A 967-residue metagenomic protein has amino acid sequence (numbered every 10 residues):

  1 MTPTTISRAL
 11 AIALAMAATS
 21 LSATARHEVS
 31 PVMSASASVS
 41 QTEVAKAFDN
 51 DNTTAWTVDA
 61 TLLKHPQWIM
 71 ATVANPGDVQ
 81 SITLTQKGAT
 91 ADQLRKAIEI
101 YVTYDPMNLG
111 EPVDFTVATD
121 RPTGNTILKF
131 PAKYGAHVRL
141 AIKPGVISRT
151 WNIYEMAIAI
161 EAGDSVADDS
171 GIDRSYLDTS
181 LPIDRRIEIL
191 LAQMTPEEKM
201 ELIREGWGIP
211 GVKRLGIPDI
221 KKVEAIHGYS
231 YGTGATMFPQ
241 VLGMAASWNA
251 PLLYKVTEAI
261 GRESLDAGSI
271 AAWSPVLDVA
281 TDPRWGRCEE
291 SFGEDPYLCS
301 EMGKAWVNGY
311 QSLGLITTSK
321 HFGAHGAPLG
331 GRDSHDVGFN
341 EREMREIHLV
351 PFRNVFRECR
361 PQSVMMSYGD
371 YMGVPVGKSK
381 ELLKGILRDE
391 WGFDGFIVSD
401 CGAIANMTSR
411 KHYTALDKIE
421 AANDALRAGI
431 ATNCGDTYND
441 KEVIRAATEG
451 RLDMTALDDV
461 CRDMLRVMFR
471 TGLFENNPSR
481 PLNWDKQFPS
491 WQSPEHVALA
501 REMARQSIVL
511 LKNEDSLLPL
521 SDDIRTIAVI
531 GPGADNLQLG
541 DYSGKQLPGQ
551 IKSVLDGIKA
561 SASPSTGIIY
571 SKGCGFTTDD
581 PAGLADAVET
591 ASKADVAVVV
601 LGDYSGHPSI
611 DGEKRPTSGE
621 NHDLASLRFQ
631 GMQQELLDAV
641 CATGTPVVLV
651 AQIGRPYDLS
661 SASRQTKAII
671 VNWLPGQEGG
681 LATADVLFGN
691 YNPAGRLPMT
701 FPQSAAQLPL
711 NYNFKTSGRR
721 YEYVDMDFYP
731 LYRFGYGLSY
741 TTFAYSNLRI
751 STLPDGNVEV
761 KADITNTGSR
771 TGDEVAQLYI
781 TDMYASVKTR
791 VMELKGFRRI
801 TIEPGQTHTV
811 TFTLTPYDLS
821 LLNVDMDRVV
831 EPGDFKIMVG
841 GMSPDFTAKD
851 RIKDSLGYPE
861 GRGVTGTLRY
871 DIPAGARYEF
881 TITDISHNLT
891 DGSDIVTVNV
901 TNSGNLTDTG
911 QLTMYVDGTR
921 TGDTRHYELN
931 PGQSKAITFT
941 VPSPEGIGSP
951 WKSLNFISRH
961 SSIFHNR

Functional and structural regions predicted by a protein language model:
R26-N75, K87-L94, A118, E161-A167: Disordered, acidic Ser/Thr/Pro-rich linker "stalks" and the adjacent N-terminal cap of the next globular domain
H65-P66, A74-S81, Y134-A136: Extended extracellular/luminal ectodomain segments enriched in beta-structured repeat modules
G77-A89, L140: A short beta-strand element within beta-rich, extracytoplasmic domains of secreted/secretory-pathway proteins
A91-P106: Short, surface-exposed beta-strand/strand-loop-strand elements in extracellular ectodomains
A118-P122, R799-H808, E860, Y927-K935: Short proline/glycine- and polar residue-rich coil/turn motifs
A141-S148: Short beta-strand-plus-loop segments that form exposed binding edges in beta-rich domains
A167-S820, E831-V839, S843: Glycoside hydrolase catalytic-domain context in secreted enzymes
P816-P873, P944-R967: Terminal connector regions
